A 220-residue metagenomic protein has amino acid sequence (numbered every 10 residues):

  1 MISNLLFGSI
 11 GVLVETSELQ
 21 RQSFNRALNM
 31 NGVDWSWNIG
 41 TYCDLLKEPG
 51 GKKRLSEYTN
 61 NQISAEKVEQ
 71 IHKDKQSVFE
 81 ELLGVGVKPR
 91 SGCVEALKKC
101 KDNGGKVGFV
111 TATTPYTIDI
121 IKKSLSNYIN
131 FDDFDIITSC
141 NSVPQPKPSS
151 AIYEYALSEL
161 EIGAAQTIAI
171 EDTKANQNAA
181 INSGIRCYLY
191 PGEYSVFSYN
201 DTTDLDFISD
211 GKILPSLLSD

Functional and structural regions predicted by a protein language model:
I2, K98, T114-P115, I120-D220: Asp-based, Mg2+/Mn2+-dependent phosphohydrolase catalytic module
I2-S91, K98-K99, N103: N-terminal helical cap/lid subdomain that shapes the substrate entry/recognition surface in HAD-like hydrolases
S23, R54, G92, Y116-I120 (+1 more regions): Phosphate- and divalent-cation-binding pockets in alpha/beta enzyme and binding domains that engage nucleotide-derived
P89, V110, Q145: Residue-level marker of regulatory loop/turn positions in helix-turn-helix DNA-binding domains and in histidine
N103-G104, A112: General nucleic-acid-binding
